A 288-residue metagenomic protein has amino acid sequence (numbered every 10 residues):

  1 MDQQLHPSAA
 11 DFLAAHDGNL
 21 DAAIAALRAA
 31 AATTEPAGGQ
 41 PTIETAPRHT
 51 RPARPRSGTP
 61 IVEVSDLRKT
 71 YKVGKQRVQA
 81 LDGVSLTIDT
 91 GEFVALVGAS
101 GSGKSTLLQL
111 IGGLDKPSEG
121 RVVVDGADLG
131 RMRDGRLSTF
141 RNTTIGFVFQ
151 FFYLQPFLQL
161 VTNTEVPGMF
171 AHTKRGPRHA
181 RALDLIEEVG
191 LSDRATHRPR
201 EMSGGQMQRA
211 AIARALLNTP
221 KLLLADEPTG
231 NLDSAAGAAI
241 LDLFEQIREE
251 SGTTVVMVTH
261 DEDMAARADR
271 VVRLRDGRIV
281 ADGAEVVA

Functional and structural regions predicted by a protein language model:
M1-T70, A281-A288: ABC-family P-loop ATPase nucleotide-binding domain
S57-I279: ABC family nucleotide-binding domain
